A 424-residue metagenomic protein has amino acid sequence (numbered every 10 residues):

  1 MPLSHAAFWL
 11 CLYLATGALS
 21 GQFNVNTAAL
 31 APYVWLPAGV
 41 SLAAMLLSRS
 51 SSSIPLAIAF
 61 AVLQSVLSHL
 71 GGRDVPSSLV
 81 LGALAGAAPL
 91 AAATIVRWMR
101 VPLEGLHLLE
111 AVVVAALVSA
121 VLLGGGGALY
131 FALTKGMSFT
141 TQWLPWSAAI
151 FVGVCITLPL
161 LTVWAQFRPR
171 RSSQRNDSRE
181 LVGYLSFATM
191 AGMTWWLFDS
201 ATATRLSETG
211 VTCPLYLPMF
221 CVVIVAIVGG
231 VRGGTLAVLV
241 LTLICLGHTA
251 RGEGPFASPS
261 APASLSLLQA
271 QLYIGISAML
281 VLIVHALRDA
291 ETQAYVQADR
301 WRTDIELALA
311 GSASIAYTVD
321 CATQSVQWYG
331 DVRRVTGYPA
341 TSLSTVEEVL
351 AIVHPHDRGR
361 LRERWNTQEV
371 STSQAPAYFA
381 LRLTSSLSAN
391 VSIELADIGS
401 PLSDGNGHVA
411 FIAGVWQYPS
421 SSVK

Functional and structural regions predicted by a protein language model:
M1-Y33, G39-M137, L158-T212, F220-G233 (+2 more regions): Short helix-perturbing small/polar motifs within transmembrane alpha-helices
T141, P145-T157: Alpha-helical transmembrane segments that form the membrane-embedded catalytic/substrate-binding core of multi-pass
V154, L246-A250, S277, G311: Hydrophobic transmembrane alpha-helices of multi-pass small-molecule transporters
T204, V231-V238, L246-A250, P255 (+1 more regions): Extended hydrophobic-aromatic, low-complexity segments
A290-A308, S420-K424: Short, charged amphipathic alpha-helical "coupling" segments at sensory-output junctions in signaling proteins
I305-L350: PAS-family sensory domain signal
T336-I412: PAS-family sensory domains
G407-V423: PAS-family sensory domains
